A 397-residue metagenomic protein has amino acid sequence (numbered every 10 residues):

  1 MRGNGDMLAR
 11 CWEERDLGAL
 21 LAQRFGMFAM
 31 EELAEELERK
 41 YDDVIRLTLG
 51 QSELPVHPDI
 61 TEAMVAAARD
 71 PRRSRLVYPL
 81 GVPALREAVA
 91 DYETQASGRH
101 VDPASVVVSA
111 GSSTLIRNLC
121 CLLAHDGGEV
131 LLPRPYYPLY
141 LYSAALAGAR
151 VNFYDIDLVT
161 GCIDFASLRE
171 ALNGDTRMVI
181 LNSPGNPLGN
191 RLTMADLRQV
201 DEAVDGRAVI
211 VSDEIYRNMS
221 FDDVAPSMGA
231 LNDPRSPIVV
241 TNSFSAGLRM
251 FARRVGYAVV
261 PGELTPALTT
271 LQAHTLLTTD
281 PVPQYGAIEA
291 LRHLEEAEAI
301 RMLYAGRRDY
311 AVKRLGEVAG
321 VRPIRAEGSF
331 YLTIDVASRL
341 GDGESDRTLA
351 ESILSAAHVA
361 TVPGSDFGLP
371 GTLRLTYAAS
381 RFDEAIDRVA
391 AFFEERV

Functional and structural regions predicted by a protein language model:
R2-G111, N118, R396-V397: N-terminal small-domain helix-loop-helix segment of the aminotransferase-like
M30, L47, M64, V89 (+13 more regions): Generic structural signal for small/hydrophobic residues in well-ordered secondary structure, especially within
V44-R46, R322-E327, S365-D366: Short beta-strand
H57, P237-G328: PLP-dependent aminotransferase class I/II
R69, R73-E202, N218-N232, V239 (+2 more regions): Conserved core of the PLP fold type I
D91, R169, D342-E344, E351-T361 (+1 more regions): PLP-dependent enzyme catalytic core of the Aspartate aminotransferase-like
P261-G262, R292, D335-A337, A378-S380: Residue-level recognition of strand-loop junctions within catalytic nucleotide-signaling folds
Y304-A305, G320-A356, L373, A379: Conserved PLP-binding catalytic core of the aspartate aminotransferase-like
